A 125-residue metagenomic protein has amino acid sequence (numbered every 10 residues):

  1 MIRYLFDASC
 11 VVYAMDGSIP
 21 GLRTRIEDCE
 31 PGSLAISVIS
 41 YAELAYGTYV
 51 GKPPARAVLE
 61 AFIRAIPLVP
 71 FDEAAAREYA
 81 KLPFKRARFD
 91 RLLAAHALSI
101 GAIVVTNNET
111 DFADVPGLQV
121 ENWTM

Functional and structural regions predicted by a protein language model:
M1-I36, Y46-A61, A65: Short, well-structured N-terminal submotif of metal-dependent ribonuclease cores
I2, G21, A65-E109, M125: Active-site neighborhoods of divalent-metal-dependent phosphate/nucleic-acid chemistry enzymes
F6, A42, N107: Active-site flanking residues adjacent to catalytic metal/cofactor-binding acidic residues
V11-V12, Y41-L44, A76, F112: A generic structural signal for short hydrophobic patches within well-formed alpha-helices
A14, V38, N108, T124: Nucleotide-sugar donor-binding loop of glycosyltransferases
Y46, K81, D114: Phosphate-coordinating loops and pocket residues in cytosolic domains that bind phosphorylated ligands
